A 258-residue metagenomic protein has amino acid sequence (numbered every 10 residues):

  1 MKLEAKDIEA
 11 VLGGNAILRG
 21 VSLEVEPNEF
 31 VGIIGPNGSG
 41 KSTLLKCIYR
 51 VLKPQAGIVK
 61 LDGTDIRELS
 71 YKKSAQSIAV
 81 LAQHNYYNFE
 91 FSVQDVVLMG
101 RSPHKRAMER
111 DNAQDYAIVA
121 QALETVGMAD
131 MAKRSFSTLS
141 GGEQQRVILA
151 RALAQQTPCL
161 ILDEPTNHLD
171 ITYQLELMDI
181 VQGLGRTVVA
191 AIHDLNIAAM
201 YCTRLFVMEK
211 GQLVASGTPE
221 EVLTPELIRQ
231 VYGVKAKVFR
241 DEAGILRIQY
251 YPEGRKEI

Functional and structural regions predicted by a protein language model:
L3-A5, L18: Conserved structural motif at the start of ABC-family nucleotide-binding domains
I34-P36: The feature captures the beta-strand-to-loop junction immediately N-terminal to the Walker
Y49: Helix-to-loop junction immediately C-terminal to a conserved catalytic motif
G57-D65, S74: Conserved ABC transporter NBD signature motif
L98, A113-M131: Conserved ABC ATPase "signature" region
L160-E164: Catalytic Walker B motif of ABC-type/P-loop ATPase nucleotide-binding domains
Q230-I258: ABC ATPase nucleotide-binding domains
